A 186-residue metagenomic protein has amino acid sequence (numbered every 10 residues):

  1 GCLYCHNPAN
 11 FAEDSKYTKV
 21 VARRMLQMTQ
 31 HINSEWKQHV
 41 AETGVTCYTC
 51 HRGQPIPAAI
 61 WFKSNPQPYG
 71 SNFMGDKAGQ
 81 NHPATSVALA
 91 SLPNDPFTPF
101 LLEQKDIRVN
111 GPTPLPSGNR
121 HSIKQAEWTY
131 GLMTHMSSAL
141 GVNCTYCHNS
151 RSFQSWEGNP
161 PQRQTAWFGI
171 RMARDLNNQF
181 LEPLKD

Functional and structural regions predicted by a protein language model:
G1-D186: Sequence context surrounding c-type heme c attachment/ligation sites in exported
